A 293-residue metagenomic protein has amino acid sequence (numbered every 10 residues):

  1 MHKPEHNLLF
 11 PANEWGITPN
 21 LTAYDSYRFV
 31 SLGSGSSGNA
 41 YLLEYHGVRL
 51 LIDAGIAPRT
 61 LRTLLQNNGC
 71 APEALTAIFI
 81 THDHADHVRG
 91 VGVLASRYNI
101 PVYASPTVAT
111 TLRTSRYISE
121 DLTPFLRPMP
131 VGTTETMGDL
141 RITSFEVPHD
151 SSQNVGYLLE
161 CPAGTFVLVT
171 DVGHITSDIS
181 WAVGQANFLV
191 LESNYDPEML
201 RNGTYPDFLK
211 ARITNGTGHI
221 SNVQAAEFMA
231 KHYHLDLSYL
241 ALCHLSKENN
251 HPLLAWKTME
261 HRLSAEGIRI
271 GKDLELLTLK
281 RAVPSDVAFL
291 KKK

Functional and structural regions predicted by a protein language model:
H2, H6-N68, Q153-D171, F188: Conserved beta-strand hairpin/beta-sheet module of binuclear metal-dependent hydrolase folds, prominently
H2-I17, L253-E260, S264-K293: C-terminal regulatory/interaction regions
L9-F10, P106-G156, E160-A163: Metallo-beta-lactamase
V30-A40, H82-V91, S144: Structured catalytic core of nucleotide-sugar glycosyltransferases
I52-G55, L75-D83, Y103-P106, V167-T170 (+3 more regions): Active-site neighborhood of phospho(di)ester-bond hydrolases with catalytic His/Asp-centered motifs
P58-A104: Active-site metal-binding motif and surrounding structural segment of the metallo-beta-lactamase
R89-Y98, R113-R116, N250-K257: Metal-dependent catalytic neighborhoods of phosphoester/phosphodiester hydrolases
S177-L277: Cap/insert and terminal regions of metallo-dependent hydrolase folds
